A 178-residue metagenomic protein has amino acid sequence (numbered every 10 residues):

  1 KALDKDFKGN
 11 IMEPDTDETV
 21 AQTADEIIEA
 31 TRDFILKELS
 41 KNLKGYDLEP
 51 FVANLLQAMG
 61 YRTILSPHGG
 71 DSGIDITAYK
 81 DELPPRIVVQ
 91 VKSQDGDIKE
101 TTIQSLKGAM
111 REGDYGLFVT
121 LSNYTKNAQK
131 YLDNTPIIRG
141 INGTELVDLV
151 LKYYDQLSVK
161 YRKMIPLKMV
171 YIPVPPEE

Functional and structural regions predicted by a protein language model:
K1-E178: Mixed-charge (Asp/Glu-Lys/Arg
